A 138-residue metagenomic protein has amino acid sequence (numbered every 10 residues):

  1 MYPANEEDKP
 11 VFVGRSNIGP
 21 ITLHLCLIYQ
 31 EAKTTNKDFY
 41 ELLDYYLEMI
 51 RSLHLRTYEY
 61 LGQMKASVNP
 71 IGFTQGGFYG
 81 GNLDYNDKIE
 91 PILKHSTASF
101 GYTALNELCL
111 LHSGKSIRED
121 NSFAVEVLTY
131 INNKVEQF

Functional and structural regions predicted by a protein language model:
M1-K94, K115-Q137: Conserved catalytic cores of very large enzyme subunits
A98-L111, T129: Contiguous, well-ordered alpha-helical segments that form the cores/surfaces of helical PPI scaffolds
